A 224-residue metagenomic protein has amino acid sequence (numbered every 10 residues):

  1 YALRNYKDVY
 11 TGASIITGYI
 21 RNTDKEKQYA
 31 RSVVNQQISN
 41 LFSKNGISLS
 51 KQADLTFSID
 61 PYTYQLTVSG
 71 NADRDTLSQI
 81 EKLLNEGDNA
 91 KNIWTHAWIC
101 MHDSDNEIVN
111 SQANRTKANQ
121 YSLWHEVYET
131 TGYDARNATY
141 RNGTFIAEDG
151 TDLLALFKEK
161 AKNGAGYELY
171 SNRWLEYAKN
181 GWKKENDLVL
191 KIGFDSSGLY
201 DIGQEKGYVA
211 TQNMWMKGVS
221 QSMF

Functional and structural regions predicted by a protein language model:
Y1-F224: Type III/flagellar secretion export determinants
